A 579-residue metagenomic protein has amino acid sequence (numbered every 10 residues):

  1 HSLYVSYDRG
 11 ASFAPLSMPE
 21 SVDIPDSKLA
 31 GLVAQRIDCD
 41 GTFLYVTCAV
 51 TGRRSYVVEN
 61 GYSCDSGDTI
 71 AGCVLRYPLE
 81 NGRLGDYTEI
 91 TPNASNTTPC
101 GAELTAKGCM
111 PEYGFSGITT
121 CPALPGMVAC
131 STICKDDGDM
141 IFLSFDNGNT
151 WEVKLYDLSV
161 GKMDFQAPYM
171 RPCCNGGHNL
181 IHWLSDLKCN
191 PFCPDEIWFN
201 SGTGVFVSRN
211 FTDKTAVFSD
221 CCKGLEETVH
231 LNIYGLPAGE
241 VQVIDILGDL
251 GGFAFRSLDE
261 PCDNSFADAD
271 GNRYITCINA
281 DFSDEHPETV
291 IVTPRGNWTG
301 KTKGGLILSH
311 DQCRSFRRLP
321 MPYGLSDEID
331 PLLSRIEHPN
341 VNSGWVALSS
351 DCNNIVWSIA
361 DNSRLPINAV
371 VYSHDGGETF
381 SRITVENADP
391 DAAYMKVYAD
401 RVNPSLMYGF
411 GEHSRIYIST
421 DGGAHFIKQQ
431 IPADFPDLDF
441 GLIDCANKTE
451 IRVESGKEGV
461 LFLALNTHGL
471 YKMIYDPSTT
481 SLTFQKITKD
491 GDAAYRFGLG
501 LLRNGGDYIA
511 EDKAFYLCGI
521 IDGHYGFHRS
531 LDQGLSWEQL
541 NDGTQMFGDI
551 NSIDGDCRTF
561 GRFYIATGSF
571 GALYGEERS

Functional and structural regions predicted by a protein language model:
H1, A49-G72, S131-D139, R295-G304 (+2 more regions): Short, conserved, GDST-rich strand-edge loop motifs in beta-rich repeat architectures
S6-Y7, S63, Y77-L79, S144-F145 (+9 more regions): Conserved Ser/Thr-centered positions that define the repeating blades of beta-propeller domains
M18-S27, T88-P111, V153-H178, M321-E337 (+2 more regions): Surface-exposed loop and turn segments in beta-propeller and other repeat-based domains that flank or scaffold
S27-R36, A106-T119, P168-K188, H230 (+5 more regions): Signature of short aromatic-glycine-proline-rich micro-motifs recurring in repeat-based ectodomains
T51-Y56, C134-G138, V205-F206, G251 (+6 more regions): Short glycine/acidic-enriched loop and turn motifs that connect beta-strands
A94-G101, G161-Y169, D220-N232, D270-I278 (+2 more regions): Conserved blade-ending motifs and adjacent loop-strand segments that build the rim/top face of beta-propeller domains
M127, S131-D136, H178-E196, N200-V205 (+3 more regions): Loop/turn-rich, solvent-exposed surfaces of beta-rich toroidal or solenoidal domains
T544-S579: Blade-level signature of beta-propeller repeat domains, shared across WD40, Kelch, NHL, RCC1 and BNR/Asp-box propellers
